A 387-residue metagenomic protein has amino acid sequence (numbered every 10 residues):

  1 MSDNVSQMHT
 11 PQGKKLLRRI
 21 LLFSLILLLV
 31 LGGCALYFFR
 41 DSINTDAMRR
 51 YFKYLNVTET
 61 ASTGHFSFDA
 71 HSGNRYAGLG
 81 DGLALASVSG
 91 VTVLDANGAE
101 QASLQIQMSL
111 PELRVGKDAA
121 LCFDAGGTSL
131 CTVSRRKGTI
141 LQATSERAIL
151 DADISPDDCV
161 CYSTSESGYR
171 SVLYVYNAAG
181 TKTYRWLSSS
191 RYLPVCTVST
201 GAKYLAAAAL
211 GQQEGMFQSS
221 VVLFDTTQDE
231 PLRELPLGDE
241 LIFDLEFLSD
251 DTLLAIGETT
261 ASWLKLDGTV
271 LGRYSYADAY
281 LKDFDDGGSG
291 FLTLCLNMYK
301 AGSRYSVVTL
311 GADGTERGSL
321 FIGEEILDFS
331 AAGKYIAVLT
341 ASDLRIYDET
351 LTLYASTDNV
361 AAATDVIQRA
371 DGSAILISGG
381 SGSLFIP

Functional and structural regions predicted by a protein language model:
M1-R19: N-terminal Lys/Arg-rich, disordered targeting/topogenic segments
R19, H65-A77, I106-D118, E146-P156 (+5 more regions): Repeated scaffold domains used in trafficking and secretory/extracellular systems, primarily beta-propellers
R19-Y37: Hydrophobic membrane-insertion alpha-helices, especially the h-region of bacterial N-terminal signal peptides
Y37-D41, G90-T92, T128-T132, G168-Y174 (+5 more regions): Structural motif
Y54-F68, N97-Q105, K137-T144, T181-L187 (+4 more regions): A short beta-strand motif characteristic of beta-propeller blades
L83, A120, C159-C161, A202-L205 (+4 more regions): Hydrophobic beta-strand positions that form the internal "hydrophobic ladder" of WD40/Gbeta-like beta-propeller blades
Q101-A208, G215: Non-cytosolic head/periplasmic domains of membrane-anchored proteins
L187, R191-V308: Acidic, serine/threonine- and glycine-rich low-complexity intrinsically disordered segments that serve as flexible
